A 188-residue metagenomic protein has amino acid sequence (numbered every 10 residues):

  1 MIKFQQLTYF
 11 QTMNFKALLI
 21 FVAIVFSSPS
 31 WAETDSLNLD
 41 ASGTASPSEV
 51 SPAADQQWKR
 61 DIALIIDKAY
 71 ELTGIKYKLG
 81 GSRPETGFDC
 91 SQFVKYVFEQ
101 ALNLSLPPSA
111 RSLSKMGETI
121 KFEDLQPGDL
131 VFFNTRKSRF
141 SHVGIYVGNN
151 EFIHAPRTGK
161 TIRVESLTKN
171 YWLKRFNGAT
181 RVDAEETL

Functional and structural regions predicted by a protein language model:
I2-F4, N14, W31-Q57, I120 (+2 more regions): Aromatic- and glycine-rich peptidoglycan recognition patches
L18-V25: Sec-dependent N-terminal signal peptides
S27-P29: N-terminal signal peptide c-region/cleavage motif recognized by signal peptidases
P52-Q56, I75-P127: Catalytic cysteine-centered active-site loop
D55-K76: N-terminal secretory signal peptides
G128-D129, N150: Structural motif
